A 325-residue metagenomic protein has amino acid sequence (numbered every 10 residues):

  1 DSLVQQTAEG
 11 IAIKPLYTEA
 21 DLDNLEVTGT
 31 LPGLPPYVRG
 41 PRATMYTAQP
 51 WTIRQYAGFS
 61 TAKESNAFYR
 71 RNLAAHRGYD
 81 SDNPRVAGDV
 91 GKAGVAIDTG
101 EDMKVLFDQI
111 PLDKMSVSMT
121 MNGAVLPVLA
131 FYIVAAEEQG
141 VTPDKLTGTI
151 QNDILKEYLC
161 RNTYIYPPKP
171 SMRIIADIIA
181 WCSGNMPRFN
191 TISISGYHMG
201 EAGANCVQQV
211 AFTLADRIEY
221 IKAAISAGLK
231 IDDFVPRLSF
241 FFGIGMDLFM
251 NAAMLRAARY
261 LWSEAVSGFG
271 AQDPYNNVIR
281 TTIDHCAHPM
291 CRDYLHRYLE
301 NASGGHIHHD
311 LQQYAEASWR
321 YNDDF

Functional and structural regions predicted by a protein language model:
D1-N251, L295-L299, G304: Catalytic alpha/beta active-site cores
N66-H76, S263-Q272, N322-D324: Short, intrinsically disordered, charge-balanced linker/junction segments flanking boundaries in proteins
V207, Y275-D284: Active-site-adjacent loop and "lid" segments of alpha/beta metabolic enzymes
R217, F240-G245, N251-L261, A265-S267 (+3 more regions): Extended, hydrophobic alpha-helical segments in both membrane/secreted and soluble proteins
I283, H288, R292-F325: Active-site or pore-adjacent capping/gating segments
